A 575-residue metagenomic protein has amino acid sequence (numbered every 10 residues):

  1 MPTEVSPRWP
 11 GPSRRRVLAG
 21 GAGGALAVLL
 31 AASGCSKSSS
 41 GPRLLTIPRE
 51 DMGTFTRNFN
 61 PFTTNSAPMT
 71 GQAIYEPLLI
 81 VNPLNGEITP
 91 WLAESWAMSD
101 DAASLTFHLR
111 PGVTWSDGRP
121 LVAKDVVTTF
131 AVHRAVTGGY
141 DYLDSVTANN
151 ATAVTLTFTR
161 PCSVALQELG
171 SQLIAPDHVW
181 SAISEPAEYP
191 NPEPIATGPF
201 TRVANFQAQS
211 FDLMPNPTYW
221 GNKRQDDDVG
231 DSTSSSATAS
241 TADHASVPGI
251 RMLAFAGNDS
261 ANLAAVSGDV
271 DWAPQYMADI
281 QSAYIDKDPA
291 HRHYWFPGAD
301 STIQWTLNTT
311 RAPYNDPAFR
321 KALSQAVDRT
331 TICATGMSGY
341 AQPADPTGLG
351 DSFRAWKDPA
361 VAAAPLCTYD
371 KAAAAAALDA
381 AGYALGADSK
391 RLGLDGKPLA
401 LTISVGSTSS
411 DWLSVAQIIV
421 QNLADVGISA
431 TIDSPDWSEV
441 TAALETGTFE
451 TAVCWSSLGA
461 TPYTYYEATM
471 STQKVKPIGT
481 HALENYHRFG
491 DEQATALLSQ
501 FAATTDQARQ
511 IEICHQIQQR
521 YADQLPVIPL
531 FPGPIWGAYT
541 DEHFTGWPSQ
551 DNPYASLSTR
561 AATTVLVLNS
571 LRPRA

Functional and structural regions predicted by a protein language model:
M1-P12, G21-L30: N-terminal secretory signal peptides
P2-T3, G23-L26, F206-F211, V327-A360 (+3 more regions): Detector for C-terminal structural segments
P48-D100, H108, I195: N-terminal lobe/hinge region of extracytoplasmic solute-binding protein
S95-V136, N149, T155-T157, P313-N315: Aromatic- and charge-enriched surface segment that lines or borders ligand/interaction sites
V132, G221-Y284, S429-T431, D436: Ligand-site clamp/hinge motif
G139-Q207: Surface-exposed binding/hinge segments that line and control ligand-binding clefts or catalytic entry sites
L169, A273-A377, D388, L394-K397 (+3 more regions): Local pocket/hinge segments that shape ligand/substrate recognition
G257, A384-L458: Ligand/substrate-recognition segments at binding pockets and active sites
